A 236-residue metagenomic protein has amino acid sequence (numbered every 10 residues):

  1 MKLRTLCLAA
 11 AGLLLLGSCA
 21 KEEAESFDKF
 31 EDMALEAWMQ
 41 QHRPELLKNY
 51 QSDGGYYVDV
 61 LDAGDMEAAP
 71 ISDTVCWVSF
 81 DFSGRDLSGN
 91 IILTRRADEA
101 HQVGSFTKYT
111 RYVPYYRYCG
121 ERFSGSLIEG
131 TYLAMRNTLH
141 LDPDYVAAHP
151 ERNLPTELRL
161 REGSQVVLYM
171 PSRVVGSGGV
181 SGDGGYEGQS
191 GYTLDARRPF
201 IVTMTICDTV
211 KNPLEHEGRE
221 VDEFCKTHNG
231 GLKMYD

Functional and structural regions predicted by a protein language model:
M1-C19: Sec-dependent bacterial lipoprotein signal peptides
C19-D236: Cross-family detector of peptidyl-prolyl cis-trans isomerase
